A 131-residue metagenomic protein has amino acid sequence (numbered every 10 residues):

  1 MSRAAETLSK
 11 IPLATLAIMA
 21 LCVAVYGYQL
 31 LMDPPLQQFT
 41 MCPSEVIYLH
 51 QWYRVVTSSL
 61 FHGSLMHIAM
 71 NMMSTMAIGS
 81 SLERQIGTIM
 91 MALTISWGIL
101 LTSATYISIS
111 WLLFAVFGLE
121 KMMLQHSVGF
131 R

Functional and structural regions predicted by a protein language model:
R3-S127: N-terminal TM1-TM2 helical hairpin plus the immediately adjacent luminal interfacial "cap"
